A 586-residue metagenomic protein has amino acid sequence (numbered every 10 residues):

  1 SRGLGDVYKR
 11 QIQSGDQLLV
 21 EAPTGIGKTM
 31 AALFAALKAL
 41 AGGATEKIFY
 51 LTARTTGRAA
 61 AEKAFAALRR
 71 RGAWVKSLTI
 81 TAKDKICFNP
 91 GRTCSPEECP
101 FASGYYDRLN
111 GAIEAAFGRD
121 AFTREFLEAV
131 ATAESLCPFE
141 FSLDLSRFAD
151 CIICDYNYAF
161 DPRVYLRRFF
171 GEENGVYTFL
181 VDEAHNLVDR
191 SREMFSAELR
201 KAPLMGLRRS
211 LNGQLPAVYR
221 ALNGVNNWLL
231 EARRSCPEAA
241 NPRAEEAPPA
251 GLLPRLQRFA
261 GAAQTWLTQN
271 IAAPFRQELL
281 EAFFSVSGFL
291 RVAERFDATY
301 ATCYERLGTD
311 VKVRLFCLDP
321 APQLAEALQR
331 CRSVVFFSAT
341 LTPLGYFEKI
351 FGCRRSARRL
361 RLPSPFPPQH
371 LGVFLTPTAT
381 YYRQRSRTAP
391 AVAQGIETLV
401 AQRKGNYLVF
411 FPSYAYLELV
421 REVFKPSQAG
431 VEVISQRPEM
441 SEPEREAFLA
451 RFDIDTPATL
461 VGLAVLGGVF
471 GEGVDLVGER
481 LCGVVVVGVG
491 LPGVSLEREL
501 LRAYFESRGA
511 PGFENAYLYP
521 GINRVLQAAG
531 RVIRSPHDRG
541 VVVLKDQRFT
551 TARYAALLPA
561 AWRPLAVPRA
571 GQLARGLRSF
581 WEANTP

Functional and structural regions predicted by a protein language model:
R2-Y8: Short, small-residue-biased leader/transition segments that mark boundaries at the very start of proteins
K9-R10, T29-G43, A64-L68: Walker A/P-loop NTP-binding motif
S14-A32: Walker A/P-loop
A32, A59, K63, E134-C151 (+3 more regions): Signature of the SF2 helicase/ATPase Hel1-core->accessory helical subdomain module
A41-I152, N157-F160, N223, N227-A250 (+2 more regions): A substrate-engagement module of RecA-like helicase motors
L127-R147, I152, R163-F170, T265-T380 (+4 more regions): A contiguous, basic/glycine-rich beta-loop/short-helix subdomain that forms a polymer-engagement track
P377-R387, P438-F549: Conserved RecA-like P-loop NTPase helicase motor core
P412-R437: Conserved helicase motor "Helicase C" RecA-like lobe of SF1/SF2 P-loop NTPases
